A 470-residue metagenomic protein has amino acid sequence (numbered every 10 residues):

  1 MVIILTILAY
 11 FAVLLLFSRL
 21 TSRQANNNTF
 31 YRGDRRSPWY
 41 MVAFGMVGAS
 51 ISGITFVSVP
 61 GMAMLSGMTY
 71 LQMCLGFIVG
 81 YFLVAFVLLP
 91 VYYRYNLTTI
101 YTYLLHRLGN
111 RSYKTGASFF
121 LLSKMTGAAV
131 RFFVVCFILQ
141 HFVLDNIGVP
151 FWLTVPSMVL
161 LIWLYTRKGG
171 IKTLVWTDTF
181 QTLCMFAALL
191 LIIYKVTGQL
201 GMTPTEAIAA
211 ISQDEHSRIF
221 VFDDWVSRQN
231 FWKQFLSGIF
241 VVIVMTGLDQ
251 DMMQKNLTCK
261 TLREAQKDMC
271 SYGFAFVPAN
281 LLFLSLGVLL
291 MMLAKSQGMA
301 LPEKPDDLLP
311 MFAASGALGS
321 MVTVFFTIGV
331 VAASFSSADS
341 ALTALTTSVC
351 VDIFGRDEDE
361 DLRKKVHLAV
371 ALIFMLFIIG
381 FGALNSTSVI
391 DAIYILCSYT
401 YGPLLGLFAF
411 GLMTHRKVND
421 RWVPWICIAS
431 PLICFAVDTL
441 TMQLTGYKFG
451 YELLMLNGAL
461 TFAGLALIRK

Functional and structural regions predicted by a protein language model:
M1-K470: Membrane-embedded helix-loop-helix hairpins and adjacent transmembrane boundary segments in multi-pass transporters
